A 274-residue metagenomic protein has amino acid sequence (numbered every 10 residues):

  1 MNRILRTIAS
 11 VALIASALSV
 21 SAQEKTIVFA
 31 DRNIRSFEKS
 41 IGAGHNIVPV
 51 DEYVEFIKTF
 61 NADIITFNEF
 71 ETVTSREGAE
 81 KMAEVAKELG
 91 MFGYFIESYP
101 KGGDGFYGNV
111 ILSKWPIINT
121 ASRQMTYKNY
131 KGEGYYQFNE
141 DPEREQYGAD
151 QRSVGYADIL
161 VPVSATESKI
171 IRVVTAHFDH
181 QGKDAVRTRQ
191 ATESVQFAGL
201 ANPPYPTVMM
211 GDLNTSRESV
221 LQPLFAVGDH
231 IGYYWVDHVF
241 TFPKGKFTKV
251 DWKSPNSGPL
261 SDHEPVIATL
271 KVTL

Functional and structural regions predicted by a protein language model:
M1-E24: Bacterial Sec-dependent N-terminal signal peptides
R3, A22-E88, F95, P100-N109 (+3 more regions): N-terminal, active-site-proximal structural segment of metallo-dependent hydrolase catalytic domains
D31, N109-I111, V154-D158, T175 (+2 more regions): Conserved hydrophobic/aromatic beta-strand scaffold that supports enzyme active sites
R32-I34, F70, A176-F178, D212-N214 (+1 more regions): Active-site metal-binding loops of divalent metal-dependent hydrolases
F70-S168: Structured beta-strand-rich core segments of catalytic domains in phosphoester-bond hydrolases
S122, L160, D184, T188 (+3 more regions): Metal-dependent phosphoester-hydrolase catalytic domains
Q124-G132, D179-H180, S254-G258: Short, solvent-exposed aromatic-acidic interface loops
V161-R187: Metal-dependent phosphoester/phosphodiester hydrolase catalytic core
